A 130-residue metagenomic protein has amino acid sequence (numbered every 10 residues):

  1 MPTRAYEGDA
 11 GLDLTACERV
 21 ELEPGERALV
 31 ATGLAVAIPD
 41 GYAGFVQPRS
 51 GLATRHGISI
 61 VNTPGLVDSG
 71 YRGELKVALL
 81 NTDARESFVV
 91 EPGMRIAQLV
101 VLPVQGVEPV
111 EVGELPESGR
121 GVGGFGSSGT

Functional and structural regions predicted by a protein language model:
M1-T130: DUTPase catalytic domain/fold
